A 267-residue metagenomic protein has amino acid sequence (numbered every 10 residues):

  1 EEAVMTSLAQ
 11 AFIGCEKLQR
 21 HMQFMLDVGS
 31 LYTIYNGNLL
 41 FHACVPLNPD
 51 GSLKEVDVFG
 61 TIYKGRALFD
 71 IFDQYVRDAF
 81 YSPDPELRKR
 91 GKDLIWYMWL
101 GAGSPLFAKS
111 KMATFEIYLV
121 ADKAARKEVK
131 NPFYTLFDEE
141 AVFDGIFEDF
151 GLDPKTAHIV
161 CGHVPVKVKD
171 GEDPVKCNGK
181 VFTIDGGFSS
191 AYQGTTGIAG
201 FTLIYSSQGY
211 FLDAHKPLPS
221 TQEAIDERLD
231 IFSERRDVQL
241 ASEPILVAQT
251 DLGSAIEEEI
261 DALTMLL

Functional and structural regions predicted by a protein language model:
E1-L267: Feature recognizes metal-dependent phosphohydrolase scaffolds
